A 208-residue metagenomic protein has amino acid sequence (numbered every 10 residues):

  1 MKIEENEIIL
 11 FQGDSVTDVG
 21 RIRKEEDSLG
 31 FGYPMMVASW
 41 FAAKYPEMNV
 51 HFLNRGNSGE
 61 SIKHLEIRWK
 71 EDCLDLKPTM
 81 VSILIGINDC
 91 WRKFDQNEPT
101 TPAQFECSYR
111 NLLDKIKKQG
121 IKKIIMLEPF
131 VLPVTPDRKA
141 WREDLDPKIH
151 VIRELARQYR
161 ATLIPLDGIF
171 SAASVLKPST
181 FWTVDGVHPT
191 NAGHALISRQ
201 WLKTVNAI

Functional and structural regions predicted by a protein language model:
K2-E5, F31, M35-H51, E60-I208: Alpha-helical cap/lid subdomain in secreted, periplasmic, or secretory-pathway luminal O-acyl-processing enzymes
K2-S28: Short glycine-rich His-centered loop
G56-S58: Short, solvent-exposed turn/loop segments enriched in Gly/Ser/Thr/Pro and often Arg
